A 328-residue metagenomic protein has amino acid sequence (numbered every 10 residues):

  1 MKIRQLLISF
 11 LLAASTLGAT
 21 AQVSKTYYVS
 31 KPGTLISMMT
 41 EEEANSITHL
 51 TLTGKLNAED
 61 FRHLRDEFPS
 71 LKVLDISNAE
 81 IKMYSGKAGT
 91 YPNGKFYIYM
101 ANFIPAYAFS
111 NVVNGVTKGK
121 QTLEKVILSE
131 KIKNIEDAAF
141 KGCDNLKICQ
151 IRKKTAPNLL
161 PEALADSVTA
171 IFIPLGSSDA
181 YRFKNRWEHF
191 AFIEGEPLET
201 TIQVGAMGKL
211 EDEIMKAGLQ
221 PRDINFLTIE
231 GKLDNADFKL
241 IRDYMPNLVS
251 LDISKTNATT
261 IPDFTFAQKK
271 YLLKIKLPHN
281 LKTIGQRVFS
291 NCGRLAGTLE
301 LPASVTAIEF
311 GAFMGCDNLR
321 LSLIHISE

Functional and structural regions predicted by a protein language model:
M1-S24: Bacterial Sec-dependent N-terminal signal peptides
V23-K31, T48-L56, L71-K87, Y91-F103 (+9 more regions): Structural signature of tandem-repeat unit edges
T26-M39, Q203-K216: A short, well-structured beta->alpha microelement
M39-I47, E67-F68, L164-D166, K216-I224 (+1 more regions): Flexible, charged surface loops at secondary-structure boundaries
D60-E67, A138-A139, D237-I241: A short acidic, amphipathic alpha-helical/loop segment
L64-E67, A88-P92, E162-A165, I241-D243 (+1 more regions): A structural signal for leucine-rich repeat
Y107-A108, E136-A139, F264, G285-V288 (+1 more regions): Consensus positions within tandem repeat domains that build extended binding/scaffold surfaces
K184-H189: Helix-loop-beta element that forms the nucleotide-linked donor phosphate-binding surface in glycosyltransferases
